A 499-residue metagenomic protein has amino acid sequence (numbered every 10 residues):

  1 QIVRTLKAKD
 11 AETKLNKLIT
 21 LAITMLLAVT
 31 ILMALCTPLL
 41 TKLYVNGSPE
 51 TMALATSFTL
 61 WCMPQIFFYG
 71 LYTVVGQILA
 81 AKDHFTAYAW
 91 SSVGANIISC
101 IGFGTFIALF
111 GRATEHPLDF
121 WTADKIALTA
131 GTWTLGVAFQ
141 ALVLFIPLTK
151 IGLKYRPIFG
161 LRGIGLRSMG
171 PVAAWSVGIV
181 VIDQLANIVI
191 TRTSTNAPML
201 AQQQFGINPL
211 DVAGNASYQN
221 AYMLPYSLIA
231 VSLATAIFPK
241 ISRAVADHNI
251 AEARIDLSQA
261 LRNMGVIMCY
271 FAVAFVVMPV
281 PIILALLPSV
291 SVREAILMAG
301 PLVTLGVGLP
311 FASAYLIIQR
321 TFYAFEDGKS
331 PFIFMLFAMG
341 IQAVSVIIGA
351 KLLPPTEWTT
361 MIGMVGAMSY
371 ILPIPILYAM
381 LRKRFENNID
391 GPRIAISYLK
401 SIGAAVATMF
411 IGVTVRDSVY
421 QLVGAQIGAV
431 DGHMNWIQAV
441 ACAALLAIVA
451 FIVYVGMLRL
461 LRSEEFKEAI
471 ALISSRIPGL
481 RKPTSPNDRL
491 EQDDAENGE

Functional and structural regions predicted by a protein language model:
Q1-E499: Membrane-embedded alpha-helical bundles of multi-pass transporters/translocases, especially carrier/permease families
